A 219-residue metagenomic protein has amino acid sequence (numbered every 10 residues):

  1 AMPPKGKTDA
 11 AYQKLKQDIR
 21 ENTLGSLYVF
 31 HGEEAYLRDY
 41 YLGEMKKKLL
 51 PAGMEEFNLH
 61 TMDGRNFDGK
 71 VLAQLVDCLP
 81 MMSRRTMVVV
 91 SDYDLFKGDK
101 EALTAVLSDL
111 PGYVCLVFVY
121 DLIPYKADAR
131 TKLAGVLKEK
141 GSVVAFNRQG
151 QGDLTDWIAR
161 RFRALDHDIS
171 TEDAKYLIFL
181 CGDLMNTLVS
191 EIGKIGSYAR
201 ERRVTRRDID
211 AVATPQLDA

Functional and structural regions predicted by a protein language model:
A1-A219: Conserved beta/loop motifs at nucleotide-recognition and modification sites
